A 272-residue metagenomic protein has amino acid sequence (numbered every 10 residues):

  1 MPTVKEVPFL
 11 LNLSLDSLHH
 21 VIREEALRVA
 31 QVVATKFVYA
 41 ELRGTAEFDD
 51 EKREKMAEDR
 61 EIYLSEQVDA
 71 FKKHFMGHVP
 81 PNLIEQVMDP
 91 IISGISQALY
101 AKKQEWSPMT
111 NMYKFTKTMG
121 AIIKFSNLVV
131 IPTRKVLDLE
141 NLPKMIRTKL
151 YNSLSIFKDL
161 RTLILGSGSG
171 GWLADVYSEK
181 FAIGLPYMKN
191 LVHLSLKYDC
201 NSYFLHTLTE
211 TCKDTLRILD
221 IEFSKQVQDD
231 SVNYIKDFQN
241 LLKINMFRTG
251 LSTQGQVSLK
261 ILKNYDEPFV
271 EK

Functional and structural regions predicted by a protein language model:
M1-G170: Cullin-RING E3 adaptor/co-adaptor recruitment helices
K5, T211, E222: Residue-level signal for short amphipathic helical patches enriched in basic/charged and nearby hydrophobic residues
A30-V32, K225, L241, S252: Flexible domain-boundary/linker segments
E105-F115, A121-V136, S155-T162, Y177-K180 (+5 more regions): Leucine-rich repeat
K117-I122, L142-Y151, S169-K180, Y198-H206 (+3 more regions): Short, solvent-exposed loop/turn at the beta-strand->alpha-helix junction within individual leucine-rich repeat
